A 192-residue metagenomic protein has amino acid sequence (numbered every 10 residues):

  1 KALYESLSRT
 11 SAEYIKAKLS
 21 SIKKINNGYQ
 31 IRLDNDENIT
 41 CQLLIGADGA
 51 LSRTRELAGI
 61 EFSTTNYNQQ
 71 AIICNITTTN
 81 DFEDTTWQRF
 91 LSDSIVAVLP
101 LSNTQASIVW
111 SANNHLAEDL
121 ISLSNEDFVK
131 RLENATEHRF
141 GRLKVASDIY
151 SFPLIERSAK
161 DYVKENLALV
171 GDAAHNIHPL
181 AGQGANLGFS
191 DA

Functional and structural regions predicted by a protein language model:
K1-L19: Helical element adjacent to the flavin cofactor pocket in flavoenzyme catalytic cores
E13-Y14, I25, D34-T40: Glycine-rich phosphate-binding loop signature in dinucleotide/nucleotide-binding domains
I15-Y29: A conserved short coil-to-beta-strand element within the FAD-binding core of flavoproteins
Q30, E37, L44-I149: Conserved FAD-binding catalytic core of PHBH/FMO-like flavoproteins
T40-Q42, K164-E165: Active-site acidic short loop of glycosyltransferases
E118-L187: FAD/FMN-dependent oxidoreductases across multiple families
F189-A192: Internal hydrophobic alpha-helix adjacent to the cofactor/substrate pocket in enzyme cavities
